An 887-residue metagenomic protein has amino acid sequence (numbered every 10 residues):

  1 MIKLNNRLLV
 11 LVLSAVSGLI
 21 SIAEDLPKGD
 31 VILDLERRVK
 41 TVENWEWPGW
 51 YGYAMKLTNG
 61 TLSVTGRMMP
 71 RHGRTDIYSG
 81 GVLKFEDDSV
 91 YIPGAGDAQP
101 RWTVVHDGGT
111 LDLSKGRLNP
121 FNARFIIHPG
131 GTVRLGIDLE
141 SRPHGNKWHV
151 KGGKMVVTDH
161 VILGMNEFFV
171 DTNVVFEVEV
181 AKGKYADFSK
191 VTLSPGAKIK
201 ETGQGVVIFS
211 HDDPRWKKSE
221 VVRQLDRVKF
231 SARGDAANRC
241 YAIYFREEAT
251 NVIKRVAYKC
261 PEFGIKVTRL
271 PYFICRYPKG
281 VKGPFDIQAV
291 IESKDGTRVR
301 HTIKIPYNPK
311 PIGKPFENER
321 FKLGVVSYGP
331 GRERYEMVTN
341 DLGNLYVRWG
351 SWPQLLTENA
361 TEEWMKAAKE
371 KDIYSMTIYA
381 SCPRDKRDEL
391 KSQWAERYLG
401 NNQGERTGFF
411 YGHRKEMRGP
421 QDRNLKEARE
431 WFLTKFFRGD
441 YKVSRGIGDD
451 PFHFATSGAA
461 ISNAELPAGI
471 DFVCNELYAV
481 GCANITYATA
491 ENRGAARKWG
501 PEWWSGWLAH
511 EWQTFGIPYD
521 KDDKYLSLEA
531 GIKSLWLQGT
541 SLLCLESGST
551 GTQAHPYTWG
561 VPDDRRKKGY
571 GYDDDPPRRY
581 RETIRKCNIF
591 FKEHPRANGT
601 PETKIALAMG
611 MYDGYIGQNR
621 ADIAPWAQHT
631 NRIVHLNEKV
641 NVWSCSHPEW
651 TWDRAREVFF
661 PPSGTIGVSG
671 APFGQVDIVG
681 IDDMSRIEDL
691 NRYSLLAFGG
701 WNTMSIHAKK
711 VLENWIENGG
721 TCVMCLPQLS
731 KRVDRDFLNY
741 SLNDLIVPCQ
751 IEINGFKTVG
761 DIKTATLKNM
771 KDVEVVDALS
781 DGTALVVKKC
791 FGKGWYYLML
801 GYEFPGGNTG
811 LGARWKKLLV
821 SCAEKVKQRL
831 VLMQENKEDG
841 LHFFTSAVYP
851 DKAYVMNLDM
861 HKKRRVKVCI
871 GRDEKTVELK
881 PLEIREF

Functional and structural regions predicted by a protein language model:
S21-D30, E36-V39, N44-W47, D213-K366 (+8 more regions): Mature N-terminal, pre-catalytic/accessory segment of carbohydrate-active enzymes
E24-W216: Extracellular beta-strand-rich, repetitive "passenger/adhesive" scaffolds that bind or process carbohydrates
I312-V325, G329-G331, K567-G571, D575-R692 (+1 more regions): Aromatic-Pro/Gly-enriched surface loop or interdomain linker that acts as a lid/target-recognition segment
E362, A367-D372, L690-D736, C790-M799: Short alpha-beta junction capping motif
D440-P518, G531: Glycoside hydrolase catalytic-domain groove-lining segments
E491-Y525, G551-D573: Active-site clefts of carbohydrate-active enzymes
T600-L636, G680, N691-Y693, N702 (+3 more regions): Carbohydrate-binding surface patches
N702-G782: A glycine-rich, often tryptophan-bearing local segment used as a flexible ligand/cofactor-contacting loop or short
